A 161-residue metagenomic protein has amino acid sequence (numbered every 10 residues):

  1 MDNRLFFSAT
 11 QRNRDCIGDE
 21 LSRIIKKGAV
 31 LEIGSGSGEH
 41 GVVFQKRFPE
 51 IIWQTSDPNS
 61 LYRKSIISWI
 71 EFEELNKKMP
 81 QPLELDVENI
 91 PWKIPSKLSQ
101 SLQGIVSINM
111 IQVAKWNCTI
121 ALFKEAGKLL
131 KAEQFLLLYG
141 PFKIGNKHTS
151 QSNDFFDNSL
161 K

Functional and structural regions predicted by a protein language model:
M1-K27: Class I SAM-dependent methyltransferase Rossmann-like catalytic core, especially the SAM/SAH-binding loop
L31, G38-W92: Class I SAM-dependent methyltransferase SAM/SAH-binding core
P91-Q100: Short amphipathic alpha-helix with an adjacent loop that forms part of the alpha/beta core around
V106: A conserved beta-strand element that flanks and buttresses the S-adenosyl-L-methionine
M110: Hydrophobic adenine-recognition pocket in adenosine-nucleotide-binding enzymes
V113-A126: A short, conserved alpha-helix within the catalytic core of class I
E133-G145: Conserved beta-strand signature within the Rossmann-like core of class I S-adenosyl-L-methionine
T149-K161: Conserved Class I S-adenosyl-L-methionine
